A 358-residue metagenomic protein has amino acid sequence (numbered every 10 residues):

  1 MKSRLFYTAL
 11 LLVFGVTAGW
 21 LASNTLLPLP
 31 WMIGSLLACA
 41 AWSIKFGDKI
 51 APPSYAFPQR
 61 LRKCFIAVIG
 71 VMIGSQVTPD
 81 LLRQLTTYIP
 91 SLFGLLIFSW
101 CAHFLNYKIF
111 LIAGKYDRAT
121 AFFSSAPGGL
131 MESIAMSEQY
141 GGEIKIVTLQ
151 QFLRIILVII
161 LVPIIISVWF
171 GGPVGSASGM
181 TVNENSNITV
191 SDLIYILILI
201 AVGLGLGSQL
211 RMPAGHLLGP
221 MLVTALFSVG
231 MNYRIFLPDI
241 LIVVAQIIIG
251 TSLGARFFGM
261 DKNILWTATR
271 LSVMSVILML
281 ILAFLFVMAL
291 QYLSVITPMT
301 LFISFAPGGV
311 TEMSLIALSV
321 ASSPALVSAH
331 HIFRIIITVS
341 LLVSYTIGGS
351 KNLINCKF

Functional and structural regions predicted by a protein language model:
K2-Q59, V71-D80, A102, S191-D261 (+1 more regions): Structural signature of multi-pass alpha-helical membrane transport proteins
G19, T78-Y88, W169-N187, M231-L237 (+2 more regions): Membrane-interface helix termini and inter-helical loops of multi-pass transporters
T25-A40, L61-F65, T87-S99, T120-S125 (+3 more regions): Structural signature of hydrophobic alpha-helical transmembrane segments
G34, Y55-I69, I89-G94, K115-A126 (+4 more regions): Cytoplasmic-side transmembrane-helix entry/capping segments in multi-pass membrane proteins
Q59-R60, C64, V68-C101, I112 (+2 more regions): Helix-loop-helix hairpins and the membrane-proximal interhelical loops of multi-pass alpha-helical transport proteins
S99, P127-S133, T148-F170, L282 (+2 more regions): Membrane-embedded alpha-helical segments of transport systems, primarily multispan ion/solute transporters
Y107-Y116, V158-A177, L210, M288-L293 (+1 more regions): Juxtamembrane and boundary regions of transmembrane helices in multi-pass small-molecule transporters and channels
F110-L153, P298-H330: Alpha-helical membrane segments and immediately flanking helix-loop junctions that form or couple to the substrate/ion
